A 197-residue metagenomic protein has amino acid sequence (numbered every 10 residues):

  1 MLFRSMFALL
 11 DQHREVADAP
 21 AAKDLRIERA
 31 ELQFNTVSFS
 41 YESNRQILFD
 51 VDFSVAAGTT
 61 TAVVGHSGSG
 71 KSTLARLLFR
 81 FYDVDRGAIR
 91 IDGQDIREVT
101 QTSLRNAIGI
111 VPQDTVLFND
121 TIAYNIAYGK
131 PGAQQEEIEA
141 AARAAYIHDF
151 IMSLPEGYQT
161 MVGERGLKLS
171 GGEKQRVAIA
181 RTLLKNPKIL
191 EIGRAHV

Functional and structural regions predicted by a protein language model:
M1-L2, H196: Short, small-residue-biased leader/transition segments that mark boundaries at the very start of proteins
M6: Conserved, function-defining core regions and hallmark residues within catalytic/recognition domains
D11, V16-A19, K23-R194: ABC-type nucleotide-binding domain
